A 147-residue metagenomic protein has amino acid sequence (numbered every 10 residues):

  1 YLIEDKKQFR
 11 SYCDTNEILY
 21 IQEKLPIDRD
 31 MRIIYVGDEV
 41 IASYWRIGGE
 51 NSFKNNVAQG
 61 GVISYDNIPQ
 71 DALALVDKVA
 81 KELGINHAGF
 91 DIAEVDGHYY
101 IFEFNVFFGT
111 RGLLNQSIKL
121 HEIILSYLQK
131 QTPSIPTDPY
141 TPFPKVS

Functional and structural regions predicted by a protein language model:
Y1-D28, Q70, A74: Active-site nucleotide/adenylate-binding loops and adjacent lid/helix of ATP-dependent enzymes
I3-K6, D38-E39, F107: Short, hinge-like loop/turn segments at secondary-structure boundaries
D14-N16, P26-D30, I34-E39, I85: Short gly/pro-enriched beta-turn/loop segments at secondary-structure junctions
Q22, M31-I47, Y100-N105: Beta-strand scaffold of nucleotide-dependent catalytic cores
E39-S64: Glycine-rich, positively charged active-site loop/lid region within alpha/beta enzyme cores that binds and organizes
N67, K81, I85, E94-S147: C-terminal active-site "lid" helix and adjoining low-complexity regulatory extension at the edge of ATP-using catalytic
V76-V79: A conserved acidic, glycine/proline-rich C-terminal tail/linker
F90-I92: Hydrophobic residue at the +6 position relative to the catalytic HRD Asp in the kinase catalytic loop
